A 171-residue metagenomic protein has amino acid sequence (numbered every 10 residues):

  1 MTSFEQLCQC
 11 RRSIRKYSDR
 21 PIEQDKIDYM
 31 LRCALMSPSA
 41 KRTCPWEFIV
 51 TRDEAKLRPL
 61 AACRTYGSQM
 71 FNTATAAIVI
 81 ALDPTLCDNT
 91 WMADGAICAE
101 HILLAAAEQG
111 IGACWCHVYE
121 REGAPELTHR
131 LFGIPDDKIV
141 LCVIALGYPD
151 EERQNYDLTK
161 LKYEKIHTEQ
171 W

Functional and structural regions predicted by a protein language model:
M1-W171: Acidic, surface-exposed loops and disordered segments
